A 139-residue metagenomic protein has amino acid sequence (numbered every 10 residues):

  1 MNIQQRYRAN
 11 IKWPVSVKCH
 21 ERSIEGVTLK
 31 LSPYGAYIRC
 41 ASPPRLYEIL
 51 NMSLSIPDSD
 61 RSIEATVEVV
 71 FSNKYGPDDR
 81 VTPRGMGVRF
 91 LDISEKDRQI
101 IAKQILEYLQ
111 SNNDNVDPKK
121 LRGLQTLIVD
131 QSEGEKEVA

Functional and structural regions predicted by a protein language model:
M1-P33, A102-A139: N-terminal helix initiation/capping motif
A9, P44-L46: Short, well-ordered loop/turn sites that connect or cap secondary structure elements
I11, I24, L50, I63-A65 (+1 more regions): Hydrophobic core residues within well-ordered beta-strands of beta-rich domains
W13-V17, Y47-I63: Short conserved beta-strand and strand-loop elements enriched in small hydrophobics with frequent Asp/Gly
G26-V27, E64-N73: Short beta-strand-centered aromatic/proline hotspots
P33, S72-P77, E95: Short, conserved beta-turn/loop elements at beta-strand boundaries and strand-helix junctions
Y37-C40, K74-R89: Short, solvent-exposed secondary-structure boundary/capping segments
R84-I100, Q104: C-terminal structural segments of small proteins and small subunits
